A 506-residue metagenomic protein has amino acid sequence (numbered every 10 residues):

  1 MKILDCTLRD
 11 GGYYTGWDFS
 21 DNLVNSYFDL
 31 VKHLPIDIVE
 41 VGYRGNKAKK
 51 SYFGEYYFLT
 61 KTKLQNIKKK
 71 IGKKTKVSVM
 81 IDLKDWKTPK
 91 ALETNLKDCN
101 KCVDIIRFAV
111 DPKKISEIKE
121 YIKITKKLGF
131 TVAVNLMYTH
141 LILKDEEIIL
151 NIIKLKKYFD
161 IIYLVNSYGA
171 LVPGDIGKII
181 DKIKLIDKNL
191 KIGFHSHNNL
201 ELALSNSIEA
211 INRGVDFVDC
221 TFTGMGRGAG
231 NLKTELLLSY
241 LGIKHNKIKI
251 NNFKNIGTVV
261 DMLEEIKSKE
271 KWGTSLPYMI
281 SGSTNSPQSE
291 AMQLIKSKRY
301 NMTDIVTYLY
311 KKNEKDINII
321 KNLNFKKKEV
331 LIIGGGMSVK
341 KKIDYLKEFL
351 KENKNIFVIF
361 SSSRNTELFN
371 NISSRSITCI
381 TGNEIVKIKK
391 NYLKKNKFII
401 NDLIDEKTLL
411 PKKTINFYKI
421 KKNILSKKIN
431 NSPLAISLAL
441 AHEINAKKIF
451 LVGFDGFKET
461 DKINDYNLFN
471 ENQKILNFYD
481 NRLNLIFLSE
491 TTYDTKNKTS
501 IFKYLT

Functional and structural regions predicted by a protein language model:
M1-K328: Catalytic cores and adjacent flexible loops of soluble metabolic enzymes that perform enolate/carbanion chemistry on
K321-N353, F357-T506: Metal-ion/cofactor- or nucleotide/acyl-coenzyme-handling active-site neighborhoods
